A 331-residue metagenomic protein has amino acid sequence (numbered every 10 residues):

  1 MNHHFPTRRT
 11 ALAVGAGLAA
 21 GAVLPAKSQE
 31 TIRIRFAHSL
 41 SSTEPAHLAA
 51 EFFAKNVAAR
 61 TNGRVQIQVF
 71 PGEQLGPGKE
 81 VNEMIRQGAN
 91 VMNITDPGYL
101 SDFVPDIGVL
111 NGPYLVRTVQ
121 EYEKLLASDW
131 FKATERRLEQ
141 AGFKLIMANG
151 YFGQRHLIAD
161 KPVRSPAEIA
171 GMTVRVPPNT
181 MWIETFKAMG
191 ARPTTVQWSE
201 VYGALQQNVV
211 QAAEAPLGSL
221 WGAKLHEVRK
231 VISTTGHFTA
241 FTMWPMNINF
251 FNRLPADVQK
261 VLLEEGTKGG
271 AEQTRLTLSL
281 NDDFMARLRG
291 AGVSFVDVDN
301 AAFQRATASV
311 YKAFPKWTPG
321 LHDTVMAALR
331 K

Functional and structural regions predicted by a protein language model:
N2-T7, L12-G21, K27-Y122, A127-F131 (+1 more regions): N-terminal secretory/targeting leader peptides
